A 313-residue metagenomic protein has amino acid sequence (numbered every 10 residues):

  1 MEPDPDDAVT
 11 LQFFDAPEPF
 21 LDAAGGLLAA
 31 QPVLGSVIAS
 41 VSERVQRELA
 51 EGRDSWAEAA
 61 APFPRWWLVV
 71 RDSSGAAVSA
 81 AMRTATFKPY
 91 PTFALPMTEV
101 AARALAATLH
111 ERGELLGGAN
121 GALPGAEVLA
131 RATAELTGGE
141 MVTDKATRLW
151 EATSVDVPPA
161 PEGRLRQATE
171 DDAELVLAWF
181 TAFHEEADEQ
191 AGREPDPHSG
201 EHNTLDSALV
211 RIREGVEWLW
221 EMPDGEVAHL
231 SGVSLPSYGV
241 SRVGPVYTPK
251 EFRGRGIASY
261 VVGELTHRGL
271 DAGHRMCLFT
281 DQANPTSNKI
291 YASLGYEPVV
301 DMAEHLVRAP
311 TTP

Functional and structural regions predicted by a protein language model:
M1-V41, V155-H198: Short amphipathic alpha-helix that is part of the acyltransferase structural core
R44-A85, D206-L209, R213-S231: Conserved beta-hairpin
R53, D72-A77, R83-E162, H305: Acyl-donor-binding surface of acyltransferase catalytic domains
F87-T92, L235-V243: A conserved beta-turn-beta hairpin within the catalytic core of GNAT-like acetyltransferases that forms part
E99-T108, G244, T248-K250, G254-D271 (+1 more regions): Conserved acetyl-CoA-binding loop-helix of GNAT-fold acetyltransferases
N120-A126, K250, L278-K289, H305-P310: Conserved beta-strand-loop-alpha-helix junction that forms the acyl-donor binding cleft
P124-V142, S259, A283-V300: Conserved active-site alpha-helix within GNAT-family acetyltransferase domains
H184, D188-V240, G254-R255: Extended mid-to-C-terminal alpha-helical interaction segments
